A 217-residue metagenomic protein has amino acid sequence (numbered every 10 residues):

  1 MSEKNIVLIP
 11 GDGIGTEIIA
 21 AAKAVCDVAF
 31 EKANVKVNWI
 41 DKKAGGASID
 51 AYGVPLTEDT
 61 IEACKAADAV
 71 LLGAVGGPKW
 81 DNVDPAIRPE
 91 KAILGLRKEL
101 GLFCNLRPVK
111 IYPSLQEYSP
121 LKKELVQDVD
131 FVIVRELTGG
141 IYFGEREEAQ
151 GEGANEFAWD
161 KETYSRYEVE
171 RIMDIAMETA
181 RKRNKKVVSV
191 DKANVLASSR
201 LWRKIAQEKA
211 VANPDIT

Functional and structural regions predicted by a protein language model:
S2-K4, V129, R183-K185: Nucleotide donor/acceptor-binding cores
S2-V7, V35-V37: A structural preference for long, well-packed, hydrophobic secondary-structure segments
V7-A24, V28-F30, G153-T217: Glycine-rich phosphate/diphosphate-binding loop of Rossmann-like nucleotide-binding domains
G11-G13, A44, V75, I111 (+1 more regions): Short, ordered loop/turn segments at secondary-structure junctions
D27, E31-V35, A66-A69, K98-N105 (+5 more regions): Generic secondary-structure signature for well-ordered alpha-helical cores
N34-E58: N-terminal beta-loop-helix "entrance" segment that forms/cooperates in small-molecule cofactor or anionic ligand
N38-K42, R107, V188, T217: General small-molecule cofactor/ligand-binding pocket signal
D50-W159: N-terminal glycine-rich phosphate/adenylate-binding segment common to multiple enzyme folds
